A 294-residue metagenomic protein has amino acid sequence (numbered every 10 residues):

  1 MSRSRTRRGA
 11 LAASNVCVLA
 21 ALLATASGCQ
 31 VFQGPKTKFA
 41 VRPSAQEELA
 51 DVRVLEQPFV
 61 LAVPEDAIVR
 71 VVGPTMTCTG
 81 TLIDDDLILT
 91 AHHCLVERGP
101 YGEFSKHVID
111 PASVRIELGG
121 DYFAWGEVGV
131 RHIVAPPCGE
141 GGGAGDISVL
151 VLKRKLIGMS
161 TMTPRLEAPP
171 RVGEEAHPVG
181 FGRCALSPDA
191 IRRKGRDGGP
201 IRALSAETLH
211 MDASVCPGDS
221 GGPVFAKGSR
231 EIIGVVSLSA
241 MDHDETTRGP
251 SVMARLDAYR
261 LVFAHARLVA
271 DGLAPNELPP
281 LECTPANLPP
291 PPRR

Functional and structural regions predicted by a protein language model:
A26-G28: C-terminal motif of bacterial Sec signal peptides marking the signal peptidase cleavage site
V31-F32, F39-V41, I83, P111-A112 (+3 more regions): C-terminal subregion of chymotrypsin/trypsin-like serine protease catalytic domains
V31-T81: N-terminal activation segment of mature serine protease catalytic domains
P43-V63, Y101-I157: Conserved catalytic-core segment of clan PA serine endopeptidases
V63-I109: Catalytic histidine site
V71, G80, D86, T90 (+8 more regions): Terminal peptide-recognition signature
A91-L95, P217, G234-D242: Short beta->alpha transition motifs characteristic of CBS
V128, A144-D212, M241, E245-A266: Chymotrypsin/trypsin-fold serine protease catalytic domain
